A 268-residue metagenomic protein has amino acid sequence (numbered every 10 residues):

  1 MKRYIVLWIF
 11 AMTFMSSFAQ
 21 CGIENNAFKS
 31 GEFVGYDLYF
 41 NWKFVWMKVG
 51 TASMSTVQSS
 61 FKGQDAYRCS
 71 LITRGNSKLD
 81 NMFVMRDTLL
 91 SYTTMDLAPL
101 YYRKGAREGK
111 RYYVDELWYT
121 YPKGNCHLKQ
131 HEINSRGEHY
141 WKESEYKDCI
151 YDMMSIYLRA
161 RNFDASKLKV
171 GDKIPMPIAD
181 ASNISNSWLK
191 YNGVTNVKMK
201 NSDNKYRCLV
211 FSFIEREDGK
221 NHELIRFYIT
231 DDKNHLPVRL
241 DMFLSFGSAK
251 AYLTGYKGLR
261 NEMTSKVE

Functional and structural regions predicted by a protein language model:
Y4, Q20-S30, Y119-H127, H131-H139: Solvent-exposed, charged interface segments at domain starts and junctions
Y4-T13: Sec-dependent N-terminal signal peptides
M12, K147-I150, G247: Low-complexity, intrinsically disordered regions enriched in charged/polar residues
M15-A19: Sec/Tat signal peptide C-region and signal peptidase I cleavage site
C21-Y121, D164-E268: Acidic, serine/threonine-rich low-complexity disordered tracts
G124-D180: Active-site/ligand-binding surface loops and adjacent short beta/alpha elements that line catalytic pockets across
